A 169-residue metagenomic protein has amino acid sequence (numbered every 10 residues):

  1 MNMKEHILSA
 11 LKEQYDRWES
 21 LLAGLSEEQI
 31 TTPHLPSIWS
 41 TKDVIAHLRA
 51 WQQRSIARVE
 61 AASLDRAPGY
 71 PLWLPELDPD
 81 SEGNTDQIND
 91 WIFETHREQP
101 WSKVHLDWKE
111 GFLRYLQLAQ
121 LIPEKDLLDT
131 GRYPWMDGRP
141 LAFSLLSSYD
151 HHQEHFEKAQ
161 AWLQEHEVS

Functional and structural regions predicted by a protein language model:
M1-N2, S169: Short, Lys/Arg-enriched, disordered terminal segments
N2, I88-K103, W135-A142: Acidic/His metal-coordination segments adjacent to aromatic residues that form catalytic metal sites in metalloenzymes
N2-Q29, A50, R54, E60 (+1 more regions): Alpha-helical bundle segments that constitute or directly flank the non-heme di-iron/ferroxidase center
I7, P33-H34, F93, V104 (+1 more regions): Generic anion/oxyanion-binding catalytic loop in active/binding sites
I7, S20-A23, D78-S81, W91-F93 (+1 more regions): Short acidic/polar alpha-helix capping motifs at helix-coil junctions
I7-A10, Q14-W18, S55, P100 (+4 more regions): Alpha-helical packing segments of well-folded alpha/beta enzyme cores
E28-P33, Q99-H105: Short helix-to-loop capping/linker segments positioned immediately adjacent to catalytic or ligand/cofactor-binding
T31-Q87, L116-Q117, L121-S169: Short, contiguous alpha-helical
